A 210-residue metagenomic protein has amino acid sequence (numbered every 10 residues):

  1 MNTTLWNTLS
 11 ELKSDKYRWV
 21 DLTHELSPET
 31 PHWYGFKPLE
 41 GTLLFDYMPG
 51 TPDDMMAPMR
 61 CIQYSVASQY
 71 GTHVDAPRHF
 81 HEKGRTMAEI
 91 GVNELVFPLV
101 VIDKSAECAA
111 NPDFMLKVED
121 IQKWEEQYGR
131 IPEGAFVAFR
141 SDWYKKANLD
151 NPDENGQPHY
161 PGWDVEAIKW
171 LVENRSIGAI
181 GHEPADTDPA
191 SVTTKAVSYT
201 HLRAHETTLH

Functional and structural regions predicted by a protein language model:
M1-M56: Generic N-terminal segment detector
L22, H73, I102, V137 (+1 more regions): Divalent metal-coordination and catalytic microenvironments
Y64-H81, P184: Histidine-centered catalytic micro-motifs
V74-M115: A glycine-rich, hydrophobic loop/mini-helix early in the fold
D103-P152, P158: Glycine- and Gly-Pro-enriched alpha-helical subdomains that act as flexible, kink-prone "lid/hinge" or packing modules
K145-K146, D186-A190: Active-site environment of divalent metal-dependent phosphoester hydrolases
A190-Y199: Histidine/acidic-residue-rich catalytic or RNA/ligand-binding cores of hydrolases and nuclease-related proteins
T200-T207: Conserved small/polar residues in nucleotide/adenosyl-binding loops
